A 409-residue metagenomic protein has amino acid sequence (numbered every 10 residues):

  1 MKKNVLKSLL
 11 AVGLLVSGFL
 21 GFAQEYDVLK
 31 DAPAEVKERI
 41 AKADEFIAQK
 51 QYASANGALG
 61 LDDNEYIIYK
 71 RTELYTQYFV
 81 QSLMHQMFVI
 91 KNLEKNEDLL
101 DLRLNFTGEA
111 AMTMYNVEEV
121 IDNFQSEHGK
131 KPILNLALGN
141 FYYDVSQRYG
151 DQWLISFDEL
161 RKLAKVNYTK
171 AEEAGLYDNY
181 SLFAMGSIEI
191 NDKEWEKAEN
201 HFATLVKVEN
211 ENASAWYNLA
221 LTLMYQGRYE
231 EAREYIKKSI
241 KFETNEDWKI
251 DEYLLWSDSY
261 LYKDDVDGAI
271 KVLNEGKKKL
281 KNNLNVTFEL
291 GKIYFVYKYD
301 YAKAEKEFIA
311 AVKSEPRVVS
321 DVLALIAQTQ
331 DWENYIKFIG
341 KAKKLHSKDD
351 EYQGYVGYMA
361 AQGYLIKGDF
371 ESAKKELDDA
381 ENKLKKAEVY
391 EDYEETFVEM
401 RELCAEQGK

Functional and structural regions predicted by a protein language model:
M1-K30: Bacterial Sec-dependent N-terminal signal peptides
Y26, G276, R317, S347-E351 (+1 more regions): Terminal, low-structured helical/coil segments at or just beyond the last alpha-helical repeat
V28-A41, D62-N105, S126-D151, L176-N191 (+5 more regions): Amphipathic alpha-helical repeat scaffolds of TPR domains
A48, Q77, D144, N191 (+6 more regions): Register position in tetratricopeptide repeats
Y52, M114, R148, R161 (+6 more regions): TPR-repeat structural position
L59, M114-V117, I121-D122, R161 (+7 more regions): Hydrophobic/aromatic packing residues within the alpha-helices of TPR/SEL1-like helical repeat arrays
L61-E65, E127, A174, V208 (+5 more regions): Structural marker of alpha-solenoid helical repeat scaffolds
